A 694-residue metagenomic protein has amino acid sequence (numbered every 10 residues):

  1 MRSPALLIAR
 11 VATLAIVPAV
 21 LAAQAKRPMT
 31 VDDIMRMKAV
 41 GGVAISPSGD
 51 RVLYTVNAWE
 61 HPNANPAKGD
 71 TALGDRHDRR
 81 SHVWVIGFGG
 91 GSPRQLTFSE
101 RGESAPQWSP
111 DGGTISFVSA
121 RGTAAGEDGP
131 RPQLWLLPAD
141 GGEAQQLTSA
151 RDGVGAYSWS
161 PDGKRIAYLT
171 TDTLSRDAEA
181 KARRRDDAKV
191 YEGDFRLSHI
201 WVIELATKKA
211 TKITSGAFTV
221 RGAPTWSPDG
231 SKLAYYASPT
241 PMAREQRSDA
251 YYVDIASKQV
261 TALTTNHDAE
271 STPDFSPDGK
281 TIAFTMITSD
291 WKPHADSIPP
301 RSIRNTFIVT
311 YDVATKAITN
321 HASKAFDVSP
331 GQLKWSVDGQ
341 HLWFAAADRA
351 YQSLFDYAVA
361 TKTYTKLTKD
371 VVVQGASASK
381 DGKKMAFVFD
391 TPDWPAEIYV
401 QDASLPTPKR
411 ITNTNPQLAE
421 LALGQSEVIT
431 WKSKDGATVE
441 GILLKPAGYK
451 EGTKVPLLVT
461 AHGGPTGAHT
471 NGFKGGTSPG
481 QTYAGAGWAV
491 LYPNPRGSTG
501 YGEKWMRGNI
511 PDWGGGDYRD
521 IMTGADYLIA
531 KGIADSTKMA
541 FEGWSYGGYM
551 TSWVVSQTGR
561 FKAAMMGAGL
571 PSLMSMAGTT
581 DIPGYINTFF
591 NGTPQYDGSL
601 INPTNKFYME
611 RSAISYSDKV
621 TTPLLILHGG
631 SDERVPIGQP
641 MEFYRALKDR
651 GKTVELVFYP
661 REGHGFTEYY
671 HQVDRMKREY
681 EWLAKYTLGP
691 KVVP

Functional and structural regions predicted by a protein language model:
A9-A19: Bacterial N-terminal signal peptides
Q24-E60: Mature N-terminal segment immediately following signal peptide/propeptide cleavage in secreted/periplasmic
A44, T55-V56, E60-A64, A167-L169 (+11 more regions): Non-catalytic accessory segments flanking enzyme active sites
A44-R51, A105-T114, Y157-R165, P224-K232 (+4 more regions): Blade-terminus and WD-like Trp-Asp/Gly-His loop motifs, strongest in beta-propeller folds
V56-H82, T97-S104, S116-W135, E143 (+13 more regions): A flexible loop/linker signature enriched in serine peptidases of the S9 family
W59, R79, L205, T460 (+2 more regions): Active-site-proximal cap/loop segments of hydrolase catalytic domains
G87-G91, P138-G142, E204-K208, D254-K258 (+3 more regions): Short loop/turn segments that connect beta-strands within beta-propeller blades
T453-G463: Short beta-strand element of the alpha/beta-hydrolase
